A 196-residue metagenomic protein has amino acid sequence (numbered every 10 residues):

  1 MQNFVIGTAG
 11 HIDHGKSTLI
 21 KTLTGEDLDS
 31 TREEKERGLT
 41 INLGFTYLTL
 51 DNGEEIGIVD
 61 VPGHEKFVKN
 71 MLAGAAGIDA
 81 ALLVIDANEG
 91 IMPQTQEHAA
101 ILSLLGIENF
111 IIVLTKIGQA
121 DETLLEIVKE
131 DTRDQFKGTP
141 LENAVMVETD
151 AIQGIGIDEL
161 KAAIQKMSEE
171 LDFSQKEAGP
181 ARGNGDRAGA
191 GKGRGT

Functional and structural regions predicted by a protein language model:
M1-I58: Conserved G1/Walker A P-loop phosphate-binding module
H14, P62, I155: ATP-binding Walker
I20, M71, I78-L82: Glycine-rich phosphate-binding loops of nucleotide-dependent enzymes
E55, V61-K66, A76-H98, I107-E126: Conserved Switch II/interswitch segment of TRAFAC-class P-loop GTPases
E122-K129, I157-K161: Metal-dependent catalytic neighborhoods of phosphoester/phosphodiester hydrolases
D134-T196: Conserved catalytic-core segments of large NTP-driven translation/proteostasis enzymes
